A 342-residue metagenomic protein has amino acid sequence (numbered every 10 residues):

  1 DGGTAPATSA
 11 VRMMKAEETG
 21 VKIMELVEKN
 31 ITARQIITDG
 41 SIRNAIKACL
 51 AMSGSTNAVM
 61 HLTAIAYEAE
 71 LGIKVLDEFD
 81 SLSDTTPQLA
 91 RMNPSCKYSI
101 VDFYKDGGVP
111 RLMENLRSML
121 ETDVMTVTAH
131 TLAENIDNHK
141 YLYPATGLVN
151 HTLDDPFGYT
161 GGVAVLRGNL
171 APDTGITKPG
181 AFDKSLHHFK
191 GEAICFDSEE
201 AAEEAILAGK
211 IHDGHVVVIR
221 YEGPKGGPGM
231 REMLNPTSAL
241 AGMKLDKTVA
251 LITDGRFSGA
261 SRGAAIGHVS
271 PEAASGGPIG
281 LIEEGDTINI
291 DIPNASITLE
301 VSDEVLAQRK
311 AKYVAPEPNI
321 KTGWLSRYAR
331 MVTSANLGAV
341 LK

Functional and structural regions predicted by a protein language model:
D1-E272, G277-K342: Catalytic or ion-coupling anion/metal-binding cores of large enzyme and transporter domains
